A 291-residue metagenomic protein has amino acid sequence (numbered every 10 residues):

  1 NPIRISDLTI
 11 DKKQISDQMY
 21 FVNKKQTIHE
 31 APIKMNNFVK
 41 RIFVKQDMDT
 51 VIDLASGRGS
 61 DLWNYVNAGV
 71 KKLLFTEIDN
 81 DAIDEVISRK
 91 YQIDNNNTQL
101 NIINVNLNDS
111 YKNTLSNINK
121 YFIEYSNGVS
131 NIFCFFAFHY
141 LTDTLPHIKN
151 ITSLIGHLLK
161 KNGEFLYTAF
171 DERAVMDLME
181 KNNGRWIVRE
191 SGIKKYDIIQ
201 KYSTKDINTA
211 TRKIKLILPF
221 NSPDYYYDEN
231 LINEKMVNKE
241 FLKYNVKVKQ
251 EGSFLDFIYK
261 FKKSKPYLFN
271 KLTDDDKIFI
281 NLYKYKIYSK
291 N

Functional and structural regions predicted by a protein language model:
N1-T27: Intrinsically disordered, low-complexity regulatory tails
Q18-Q46: Class I SAM-dependent methyltransferase Rossmann-like catalytic core, especially the SAM/SAH-binding loop
D49-G57: Conserved class I S-adenosyl-L-methionine
S60, V66-T114: Class I SAM-dependent methyltransferase SAM/SAH-binding core
T114-I132: A short acidic, Gly/Pro-enriched loop at the edge of an enzyme's catalytic core that lines a small-molecule cofactor
V129-P146: A short SAM/SAH-binding and catalytic strip from SAM-dependent methyltransferases
H147-K161: A short glycine-rich, Lys/Arg-flanked "PGG" loop and its adjoining helix->strand segment in the class I
L166-Y244, K249: SAM-dependent methyltransferase
